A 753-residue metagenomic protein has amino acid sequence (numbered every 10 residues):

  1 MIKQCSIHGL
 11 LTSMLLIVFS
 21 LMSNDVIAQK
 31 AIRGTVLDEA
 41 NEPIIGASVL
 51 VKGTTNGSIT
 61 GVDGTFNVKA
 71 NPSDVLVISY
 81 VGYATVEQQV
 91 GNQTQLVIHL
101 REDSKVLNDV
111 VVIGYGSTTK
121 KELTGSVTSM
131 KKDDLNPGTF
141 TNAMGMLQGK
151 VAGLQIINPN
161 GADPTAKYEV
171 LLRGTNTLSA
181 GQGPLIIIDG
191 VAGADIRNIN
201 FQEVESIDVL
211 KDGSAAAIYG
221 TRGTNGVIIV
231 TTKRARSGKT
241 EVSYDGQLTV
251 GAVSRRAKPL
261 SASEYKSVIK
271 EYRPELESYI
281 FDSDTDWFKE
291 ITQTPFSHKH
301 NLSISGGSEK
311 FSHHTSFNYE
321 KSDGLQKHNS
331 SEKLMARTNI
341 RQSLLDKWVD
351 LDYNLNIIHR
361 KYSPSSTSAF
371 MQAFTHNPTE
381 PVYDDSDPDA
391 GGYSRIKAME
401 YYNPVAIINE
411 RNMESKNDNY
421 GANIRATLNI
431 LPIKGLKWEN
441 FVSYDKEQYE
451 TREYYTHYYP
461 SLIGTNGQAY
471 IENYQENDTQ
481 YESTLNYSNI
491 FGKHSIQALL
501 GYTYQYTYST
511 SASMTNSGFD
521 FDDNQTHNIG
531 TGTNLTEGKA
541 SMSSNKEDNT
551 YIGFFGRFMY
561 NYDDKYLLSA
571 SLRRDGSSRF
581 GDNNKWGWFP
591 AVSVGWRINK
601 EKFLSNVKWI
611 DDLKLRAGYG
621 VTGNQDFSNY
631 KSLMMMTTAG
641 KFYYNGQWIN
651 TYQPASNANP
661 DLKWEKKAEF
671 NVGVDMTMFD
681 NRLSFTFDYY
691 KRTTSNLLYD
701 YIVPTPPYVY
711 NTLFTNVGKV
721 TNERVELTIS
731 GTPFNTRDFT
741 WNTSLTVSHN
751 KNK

Functional and structural regions predicted by a protein language model:
I2-T338, S343-L344, V349-D352, N356-I358 (+3 more regions): Short, small/polar-rich motifs associated with maturation and membrane association, primarily at protein termini
N41, G64, S386-Y393: Detector for glycine-centered tight turns/loop "hinges" at secondary-structure junctions
Y115-K121, S129-L135, L171-T177, V191-A192 (+5 more regions): Short N-terminal helix-initiation segments at or just after the protein's N-terminus
G125-S129, P460-G464, P704-V709: Short glycine/proline- and charge-enriched loop/turn segments that cap or connect secondary-structure elements
L135, G183, P295-H298, K333-L334 (+5 more regions): Extracellular/periplasmic, surface-exposed regions of secreted and cell-surface proteins
R255, V268, F374-N377, P381-D385: Short acidic/glycine-enriched loop/turn elements at secondary-structure junctions
S303-K310, T456, D520-D522, M559: Short glycine/proline-enriched loop/turn "hinge" motifs that connect secondary-structure elements and lie
